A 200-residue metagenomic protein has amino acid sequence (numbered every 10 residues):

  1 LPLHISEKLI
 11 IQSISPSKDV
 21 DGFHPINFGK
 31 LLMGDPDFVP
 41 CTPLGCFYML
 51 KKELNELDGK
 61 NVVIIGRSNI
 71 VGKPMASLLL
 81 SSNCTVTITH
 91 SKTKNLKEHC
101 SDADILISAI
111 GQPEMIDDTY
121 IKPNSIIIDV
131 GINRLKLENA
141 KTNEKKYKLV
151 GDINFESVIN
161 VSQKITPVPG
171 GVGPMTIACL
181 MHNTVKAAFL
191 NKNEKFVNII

Functional and structural regions predicted by a protein language model:
L1, L31-D37: Flexible, glycine/proline-enriched loop segments at strand-loop-helix junctions that form or flank small-ligand binding
L1, T42, T166-V168: Hydrophobic alpha-helix-in-membranes signature
I5, P36-I126, V130, L135 (+1 more regions): Glycine-rich phosphate/diphosphate-binding loop of Rossmann-like nucleotide-binding domains
I5-G29, I128-K195: Rossmann-fold NAD(P)-binding glycine/threonine-rich loop
G34, L54, N193-F196: Glycine-centered secondary-structure boundary/capping sites
K97, N191-I200: Short, conserved aromatic-histidine micro-motifs
